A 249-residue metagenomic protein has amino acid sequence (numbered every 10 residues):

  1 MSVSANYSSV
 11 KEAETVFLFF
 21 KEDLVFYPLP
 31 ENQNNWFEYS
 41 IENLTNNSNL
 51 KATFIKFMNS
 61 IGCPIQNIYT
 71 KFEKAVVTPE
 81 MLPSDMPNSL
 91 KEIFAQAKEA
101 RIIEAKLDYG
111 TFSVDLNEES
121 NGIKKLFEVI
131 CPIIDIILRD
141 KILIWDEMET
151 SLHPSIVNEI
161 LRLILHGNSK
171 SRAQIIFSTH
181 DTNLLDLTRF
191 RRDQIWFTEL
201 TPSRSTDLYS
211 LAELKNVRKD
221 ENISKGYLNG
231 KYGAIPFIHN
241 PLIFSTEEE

Functional and structural regions predicted by a protein language model:
M1-F17, I134-D135, I223-L242: Short, surface-exposed secondary-structure junctions/capping segments
M1-V77: Electropositive, glycine-dotted interaction segments that contact anionic polymers or phosphate-rich ligands
M58, E119, S178: Conserved RecA-like P-loop NTPase ATPase core
V77-S84, S245-E249: Short, solvent-exposed polar/charged micro-motifs at secondary-structure junctions
M81-I134, I142, M148-L152: Conserved ABC ATPase signature
R139, L161-E249: C-terminal lobe/lid and adjacent interdomain/linker elements of RecA-like ASCE P-loop ATPase modules
S151-H153, L184-L185: Catalytic P-loop NTPase motifs of RecA-like helicase/translocase cores
S155-I160: Conserved D-loop/post-Walker B switch-helix segment of ABC ATPase nucleotide-binding domains
